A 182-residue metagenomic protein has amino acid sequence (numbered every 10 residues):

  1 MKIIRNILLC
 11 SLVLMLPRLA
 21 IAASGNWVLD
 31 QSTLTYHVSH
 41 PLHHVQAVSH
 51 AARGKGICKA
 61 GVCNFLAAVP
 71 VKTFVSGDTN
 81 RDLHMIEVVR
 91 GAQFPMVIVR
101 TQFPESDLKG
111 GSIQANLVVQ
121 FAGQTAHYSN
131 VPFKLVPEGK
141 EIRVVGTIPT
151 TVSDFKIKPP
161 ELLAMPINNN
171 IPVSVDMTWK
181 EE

Functional and structural regions predicted by a protein language model:
M1-L8: Bacterial N-terminal signal peptides that target proteins for export
L14-I21: C-terminal segment of classical bacterial N-terminal signal peptides
A22-E182: Low-complexity, acidic/polar, glycine-enriched regions of mature
